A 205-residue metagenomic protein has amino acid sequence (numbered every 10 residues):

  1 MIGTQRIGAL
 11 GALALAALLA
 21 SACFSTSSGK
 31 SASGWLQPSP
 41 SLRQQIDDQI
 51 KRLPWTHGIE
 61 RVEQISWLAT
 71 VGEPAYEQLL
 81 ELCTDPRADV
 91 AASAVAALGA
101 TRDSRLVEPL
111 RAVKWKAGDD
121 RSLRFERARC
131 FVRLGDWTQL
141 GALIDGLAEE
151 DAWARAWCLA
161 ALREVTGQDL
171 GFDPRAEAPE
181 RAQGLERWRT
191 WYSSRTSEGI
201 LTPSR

Functional and structural regions predicted by a protein language model:
I2-A12: Bacterial N-terminal signal peptides that target proteins for export
L19-A22: C-terminal motif of bacterial Sec signal peptides marking the signal peptidase cleavage site
F24-S27: Bacterial signal peptide processing site
K30-P40, K51-E73, Q78-T84, D89-D103 (+5 more regions): Structural detector for internal amphipathic alpha-helices that build alpha-solenoid repeat scaffolds
T56, P86, W115-D119, E150 (+1 more regions): Structural signature of alpha-solenoid helical repeat scaffolds
D145-A152, R163-T166, L170, P179-Q183: TPR/TPR-like (Sel1-like) alpha-helical repeat modules
G171-R205: Terminal, low-structured helical/coil segments at or just beyond the last alpha-helical repeat
